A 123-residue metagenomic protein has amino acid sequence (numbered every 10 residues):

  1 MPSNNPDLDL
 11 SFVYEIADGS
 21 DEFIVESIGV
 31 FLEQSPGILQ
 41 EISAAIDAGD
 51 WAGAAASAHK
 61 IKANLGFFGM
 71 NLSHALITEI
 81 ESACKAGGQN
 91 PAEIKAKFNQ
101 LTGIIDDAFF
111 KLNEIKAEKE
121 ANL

Functional and structural regions predicted by a protein language model:
P2-D7, S27, L32-E33, I38 (+2 more regions): Amphipathic, coiled-coil-like alpha-helical segments
S11-D18: Helix-loop "lid/cap" segments that line or gate small-molecule binding pockets
G19-F23: Active-site flanking loop/helix segments enriched in acidic
V25, W51, A55, K95: Conserved HATPase_c
I42, I46-A54, F68, G87-Q89: Short helix-adjacent coil turns
I61: An anion-binding catalytic pocket shared by soluble metabolic enzymes
